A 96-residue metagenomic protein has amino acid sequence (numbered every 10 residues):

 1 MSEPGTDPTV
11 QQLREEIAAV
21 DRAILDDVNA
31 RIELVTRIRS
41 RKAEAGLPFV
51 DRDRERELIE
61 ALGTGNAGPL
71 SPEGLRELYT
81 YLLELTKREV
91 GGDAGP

Functional and structural regions predicted by a protein language model:
M1-P96: Domain-level signature for soluble enzymes in the chorismate/prephenate branch of the shikimate pathway
